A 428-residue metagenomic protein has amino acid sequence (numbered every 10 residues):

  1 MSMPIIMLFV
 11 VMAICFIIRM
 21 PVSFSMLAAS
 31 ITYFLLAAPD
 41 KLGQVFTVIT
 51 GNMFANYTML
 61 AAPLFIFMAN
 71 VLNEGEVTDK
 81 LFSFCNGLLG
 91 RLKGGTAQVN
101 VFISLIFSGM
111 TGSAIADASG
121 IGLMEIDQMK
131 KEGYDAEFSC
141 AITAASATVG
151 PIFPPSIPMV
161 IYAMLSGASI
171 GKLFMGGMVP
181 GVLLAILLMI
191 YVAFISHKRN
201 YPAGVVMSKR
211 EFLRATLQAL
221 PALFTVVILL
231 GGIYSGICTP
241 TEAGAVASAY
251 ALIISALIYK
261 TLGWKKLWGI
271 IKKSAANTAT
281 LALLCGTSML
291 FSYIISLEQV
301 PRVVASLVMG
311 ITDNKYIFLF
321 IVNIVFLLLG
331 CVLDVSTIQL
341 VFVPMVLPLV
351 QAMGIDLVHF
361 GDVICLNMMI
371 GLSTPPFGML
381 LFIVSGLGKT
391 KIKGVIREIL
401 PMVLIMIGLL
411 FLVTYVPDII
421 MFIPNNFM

Functional and structural regions predicted by a protein language model:
M1-M428: Alpha-helical transmembrane segments of multi-pass membrane transport proteins
